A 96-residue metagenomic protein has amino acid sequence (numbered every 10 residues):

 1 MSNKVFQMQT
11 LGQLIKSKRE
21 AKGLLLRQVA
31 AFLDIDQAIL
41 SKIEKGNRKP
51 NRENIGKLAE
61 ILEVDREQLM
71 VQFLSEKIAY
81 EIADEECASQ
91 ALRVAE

Functional and structural regions predicted by a protein language model:
M1-A21: A short, Lys/Arg-rich alpha-helix, primarily the initiator
I15, L26, Q37, R52-I55: Helix-turn-helix DNA-binding elements, focusing on the entry/boundary residues of the two helices that contact DNA
R19, A30, A59: The alpha-helix within a helix-turn-helix
E20, D34, K45-N47, L74: Residue-level detection of the helix-turn-helix DNA-binding "recognition helix"
G23-K42: Short alpha-helical DNA-recognition segment
D34, N51-Q68: DNA major-groove recognition helix of helix-turn-helix/homeodomain DNA-binding modules
Q68-E96: Short, charged recognition helix plus adjacent turn of helix-turn-helix-like nucleic-acid-binding domains
